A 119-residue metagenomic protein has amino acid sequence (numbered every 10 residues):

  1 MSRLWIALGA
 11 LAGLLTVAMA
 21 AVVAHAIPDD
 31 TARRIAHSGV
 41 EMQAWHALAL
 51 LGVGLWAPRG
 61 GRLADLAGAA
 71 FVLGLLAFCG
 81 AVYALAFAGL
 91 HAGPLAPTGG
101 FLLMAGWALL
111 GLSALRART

Functional and structural regions predicted by a protein language model:
M1-T119: Polytopic transmembrane helical bundles with strong interfacial aromatic enrichment
